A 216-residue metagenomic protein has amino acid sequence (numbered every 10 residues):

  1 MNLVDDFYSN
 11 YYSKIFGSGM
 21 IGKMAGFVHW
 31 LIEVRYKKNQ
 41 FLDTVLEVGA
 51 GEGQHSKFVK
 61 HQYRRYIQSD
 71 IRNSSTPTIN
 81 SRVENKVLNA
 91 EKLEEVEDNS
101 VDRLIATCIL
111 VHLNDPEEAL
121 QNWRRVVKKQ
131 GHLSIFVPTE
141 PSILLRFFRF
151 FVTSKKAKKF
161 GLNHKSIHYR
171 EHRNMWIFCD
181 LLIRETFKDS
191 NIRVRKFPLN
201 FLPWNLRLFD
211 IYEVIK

Functional and structural regions predicted by a protein language model:
M1-N39: Conserved class I S-adenosyl-L-methionine
S18, N114-R124, H132-I215: S-adenosyl-L-methionine-dependent methyltransferase catalytic module, highlighting the catalytic core
F41-G51: Conserved class I S-adenosyl-L-methionine
T44, R64-I67, H132: Residues at the starts of beta-strands that form the adenosine-phosphate
G51-L93: Class I SAM-dependent methyltransferase SAM/SAH-binding core
E94-L104: A short acidic, Gly/Pro-enriched loop at the edge of an enzyme's catalytic core that lines a small-molecule cofactor
R103-D115: A short SAM/SAH-binding and catalytic strip from SAM-dependent methyltransferases
